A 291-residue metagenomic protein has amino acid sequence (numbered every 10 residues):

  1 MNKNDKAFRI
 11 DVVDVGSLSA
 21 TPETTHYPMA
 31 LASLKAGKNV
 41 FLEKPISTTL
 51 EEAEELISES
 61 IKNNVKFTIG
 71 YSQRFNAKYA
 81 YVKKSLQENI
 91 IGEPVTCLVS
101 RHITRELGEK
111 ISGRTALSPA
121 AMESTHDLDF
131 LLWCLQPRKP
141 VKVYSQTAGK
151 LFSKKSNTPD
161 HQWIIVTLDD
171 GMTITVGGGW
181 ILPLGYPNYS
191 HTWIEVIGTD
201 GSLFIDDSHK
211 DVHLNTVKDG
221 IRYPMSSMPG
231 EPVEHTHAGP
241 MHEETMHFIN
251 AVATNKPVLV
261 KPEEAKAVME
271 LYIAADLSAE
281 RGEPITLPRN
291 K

Functional and structural regions predicted by a protein language model:
M1-A7, S17-S19, E54, H247-K291: C-terminal helix-rich "cap/oligomerization" subdomain common to oxidoreductases
V15-E59: Beta-loop-alpha module in the N-terminal Rossmann-like domain of NAD(P)-dependent dehydrogenases, especially those
S19, L42, F67-I69, L98 (+2 more regions): Hydrophobic residues in well-ordered beta-strands that form the structural core
A36-K38, N63-K66, M172-T173: A short helix->loop->beta-strand "cap" motif at the edges of active sites that frequently abuts
E55-S72, G92-V99: Rossmann-fold dehydrogenase core element
Q73-N157, I165, G282: Predominantly a Rossmann-like dinucleotide-binding segment in NAD(P)-dependent oxidoreductases
M122, L128-D211, H242-T254, K291: Contiguous beta-strand/loop segments that form the cofactor/metal-binding neighborhood of enzyme cores
V233-T245: Active-site loop of classical SDR/Rossmann-like NAD(P)-dependent oxidoreductases, centered on the catalytic Tyr-X3-Lys
